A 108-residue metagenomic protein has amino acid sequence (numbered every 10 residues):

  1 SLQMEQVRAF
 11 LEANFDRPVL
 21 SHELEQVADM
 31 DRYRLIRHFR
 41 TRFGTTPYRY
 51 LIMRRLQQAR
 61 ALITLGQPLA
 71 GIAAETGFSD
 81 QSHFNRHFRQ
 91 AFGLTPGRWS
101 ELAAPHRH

Functional and structural regions predicted by a protein language model:
S1-L2, H22, H108: Conserved catalytic core of the tyrosine transesterase superfamily
L2-F10, L51, R55-Q58: Pre-recognition alpha-helix immediately N-terminal to the DNA-recognition helix within helix-turn-helix or winged-helix
L11-N14, L62-G66: Short helix-to-turn junction characteristic of helix-turn-helix DNA-binding domains, especially the helix
E12, P18-R54, A73-R98: Basic/polar phosphate-binding segments, predominantly the helix-turn-helix DNA-binding elements of transcriptional
L51-R60, R98-H108: Short, basic, alpha-helical segments at the C-terminal edge of helix-turn-helix-like DNA-binding modules
A59, I72-A73: Hydrophobic positions on the alpha-helical face of helix-turn-helix-like DNA-binding modules
G71, S79, P105-H108: Intrinsically disordered, low-complexity basic tails/linkers immediately adjacent to helix-turn-helix/homeobox/MYB/SANT
